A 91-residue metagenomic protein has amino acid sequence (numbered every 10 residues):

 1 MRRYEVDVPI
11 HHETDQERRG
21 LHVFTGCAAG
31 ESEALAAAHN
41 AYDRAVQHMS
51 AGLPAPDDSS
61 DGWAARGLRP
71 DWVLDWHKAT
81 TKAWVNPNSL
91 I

Functional and structural regions predicted by a protein language model:
M1-L21: Short aromatic-glycine-(Arg/Gly/Cys) micro-motifs in beta-strand/loop hairpins
Y4-V6, Q16, G30, S60 (+2 more regions): Intrinsic disorder/low-complexity signal
H11-H12, H22, H39, H48 (+1 more regions): Histidine (H) residue identity feature
R18-E31: A short, exposed loop/beta-hairpin motif centered on an aromatic-Gly-Thr core
A29-G52: A short, charged, amphipathic alpha-helix used as a generic interaction element across diverse proteins
R44-I91: Short, mixed-charge low-complexity intrinsically disordered segments
